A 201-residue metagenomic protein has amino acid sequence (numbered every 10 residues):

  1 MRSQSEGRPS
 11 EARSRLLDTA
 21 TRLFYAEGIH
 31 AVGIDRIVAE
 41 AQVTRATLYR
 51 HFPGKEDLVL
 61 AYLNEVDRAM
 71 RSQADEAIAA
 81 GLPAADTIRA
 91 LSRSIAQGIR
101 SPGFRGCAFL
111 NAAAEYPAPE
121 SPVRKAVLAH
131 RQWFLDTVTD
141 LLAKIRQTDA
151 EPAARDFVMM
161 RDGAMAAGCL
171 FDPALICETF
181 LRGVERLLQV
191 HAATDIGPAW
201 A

Functional and structural regions predicted by a protein language model:
M1-E27, A31-V43, E56-L60: Basic, helix-initiating cap at the start of DNA-binding domains
M1-E6, A129-T148, A167-A201: C-terminal peripheral helix-coil segments that are non-catalytic and often amphipathic
Q42-F52: Short hydrophobic/aromatic patch on the recognition helix
A61, D75-G103, K144, A154-F157: Hydrophobic alpha-helical connector segments
N64-M70: Short, basic, alpha-helical segments at the C-terminal edge of helix-turn-helix-like DNA-binding modules
R71, D86-R89, P119-K144, R155 (+1 more regions): Amphipathic alpha-helical packing segments from all-alpha helical-bundle domains
S101-S121: Amphipathic alpha-helical segments used for helix-helix packing
R161: Cytochrome P450 catalytic-core helices
